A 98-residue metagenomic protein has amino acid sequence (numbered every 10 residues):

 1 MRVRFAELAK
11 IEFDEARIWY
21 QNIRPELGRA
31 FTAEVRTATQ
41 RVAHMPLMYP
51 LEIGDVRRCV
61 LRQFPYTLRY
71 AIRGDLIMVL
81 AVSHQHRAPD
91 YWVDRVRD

Functional and structural regions predicted by a protein language model:
M1-T32, D94: Arg/Lys-rich, positively charged N-terminal/basic patches that mediate binding to nucleic acids
R2, A6, T67-R69, M78-L80: Residues embedded in well-ordered beta-strands
R17, Q21, R36-A43: Structural signal for well-ordered, non-membrane alpha-helices
N22-R24, P46-G54, R87-Y91: Short, charge-rich, low-complexity interaction segments located in flexible loops at or near secondary-structure
T37, H44-I77: Basic/aromatic recognition patch in beta-strand/loop cores that engages polyanionic ligands
A71-D98: Enriched for short, Lys/Arg-rich terminal
